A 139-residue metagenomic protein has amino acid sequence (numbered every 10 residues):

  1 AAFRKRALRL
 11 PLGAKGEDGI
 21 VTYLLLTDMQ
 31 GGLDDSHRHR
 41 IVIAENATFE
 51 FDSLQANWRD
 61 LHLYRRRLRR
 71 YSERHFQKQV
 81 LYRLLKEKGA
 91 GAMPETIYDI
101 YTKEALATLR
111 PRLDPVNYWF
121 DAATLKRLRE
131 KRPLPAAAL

Functional and structural regions predicted by a protein language model:
A1-L10: Conserved catalytic core of nucleotide-sugar-dependent glycosyltransferases
F3-R4, V21, A56-N57: Residues at alpha-helix caps and immediate loop-helix transition turns in enzyme cores, especially N- and C-cap
K5, T27, R66, R70: Charged/polar, solvent-exposed surface patches and flexible loops
G13-H39: A short, conserved alpha-helix in the catalytic core of glycosyltransferases
I20, S36-I41, E45-S53: Nucleotide-sugar donor-binding/catalytic module of glycosyltransferases that assemble extracellular/cell-envelope
F49-L139: Terminal low-complexity segments of carbohydrate-biosynthetic enzymes
